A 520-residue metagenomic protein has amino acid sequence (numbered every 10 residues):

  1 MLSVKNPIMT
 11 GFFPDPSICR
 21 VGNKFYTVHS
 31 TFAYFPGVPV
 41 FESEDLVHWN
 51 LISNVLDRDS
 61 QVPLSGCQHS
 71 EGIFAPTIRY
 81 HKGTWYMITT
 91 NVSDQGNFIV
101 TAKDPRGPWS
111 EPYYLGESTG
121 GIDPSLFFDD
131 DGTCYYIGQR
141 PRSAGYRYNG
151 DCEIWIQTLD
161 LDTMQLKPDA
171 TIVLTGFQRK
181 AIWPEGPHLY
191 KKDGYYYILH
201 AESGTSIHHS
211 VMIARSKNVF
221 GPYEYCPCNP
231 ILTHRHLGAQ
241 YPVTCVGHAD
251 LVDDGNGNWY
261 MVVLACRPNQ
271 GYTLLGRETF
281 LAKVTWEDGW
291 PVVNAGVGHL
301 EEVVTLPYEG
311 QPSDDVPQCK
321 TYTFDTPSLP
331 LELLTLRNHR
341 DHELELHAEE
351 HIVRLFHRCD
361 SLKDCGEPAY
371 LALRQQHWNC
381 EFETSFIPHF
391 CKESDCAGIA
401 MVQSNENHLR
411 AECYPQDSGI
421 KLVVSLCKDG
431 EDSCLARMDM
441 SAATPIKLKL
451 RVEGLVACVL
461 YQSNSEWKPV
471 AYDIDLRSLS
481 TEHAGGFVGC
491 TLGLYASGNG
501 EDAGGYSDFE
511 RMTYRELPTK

Functional and structural regions predicted by a protein language model:
M1-K520: Carbohydrate-active catalytic/glycan-binding domains of CAZyme proteins, especially the secreted or lumenal ectodomains
